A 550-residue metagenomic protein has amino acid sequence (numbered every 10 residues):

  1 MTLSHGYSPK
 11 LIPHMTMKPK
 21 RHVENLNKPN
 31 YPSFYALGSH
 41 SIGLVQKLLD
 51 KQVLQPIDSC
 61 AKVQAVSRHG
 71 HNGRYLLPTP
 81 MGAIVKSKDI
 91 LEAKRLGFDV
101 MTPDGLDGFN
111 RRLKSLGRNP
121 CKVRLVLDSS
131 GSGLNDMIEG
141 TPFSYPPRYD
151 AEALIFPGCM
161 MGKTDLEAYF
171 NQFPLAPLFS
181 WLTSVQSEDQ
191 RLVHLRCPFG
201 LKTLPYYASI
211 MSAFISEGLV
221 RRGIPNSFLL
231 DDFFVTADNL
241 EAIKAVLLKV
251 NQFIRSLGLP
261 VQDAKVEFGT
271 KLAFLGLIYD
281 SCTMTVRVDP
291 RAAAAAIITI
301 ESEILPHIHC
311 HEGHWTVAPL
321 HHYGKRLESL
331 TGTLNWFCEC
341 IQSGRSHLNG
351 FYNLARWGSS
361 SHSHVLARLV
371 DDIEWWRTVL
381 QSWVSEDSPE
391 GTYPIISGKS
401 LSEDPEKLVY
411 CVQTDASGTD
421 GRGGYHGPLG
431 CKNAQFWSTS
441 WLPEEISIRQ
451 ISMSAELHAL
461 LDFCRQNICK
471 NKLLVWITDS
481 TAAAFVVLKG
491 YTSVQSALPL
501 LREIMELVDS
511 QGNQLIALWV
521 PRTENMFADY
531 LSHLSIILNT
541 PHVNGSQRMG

Functional and structural regions predicted by a protein language model:
K28-S209, F253, R287, A294-N349: Catalytic-core region of right-hand nucleic acid polymerases
C60-Q64, M160-K163, P225-S227, V235-C310 (+4 more regions): Polymerase palm active-site segment centered on the conserved acidic dipeptide of motif C
S130, D165-E167, G200, R221-L240 (+3 more regions): Catalytic palm active-site di-aspartate
R148-M160, M211-E217, Q450-K472, R502-S510: Metal-dependent nuclease catalytic cores in nucleic-acid-processing enzymes, especially RNase H-like/related
D189-F214, G427-S454, H458, D462 (+2 more regions): A short, polar/acidic, helix/strand-boundary loop motif
P205-V250, D263, A459-T478: Active-site palm subdomain of RNA-directed nucleic acid polymerases
F268-G398: C-terminal reverse transcriptase regions that engage the nucleic-acid substrate
L461-M526: RNase H catalytic domain
